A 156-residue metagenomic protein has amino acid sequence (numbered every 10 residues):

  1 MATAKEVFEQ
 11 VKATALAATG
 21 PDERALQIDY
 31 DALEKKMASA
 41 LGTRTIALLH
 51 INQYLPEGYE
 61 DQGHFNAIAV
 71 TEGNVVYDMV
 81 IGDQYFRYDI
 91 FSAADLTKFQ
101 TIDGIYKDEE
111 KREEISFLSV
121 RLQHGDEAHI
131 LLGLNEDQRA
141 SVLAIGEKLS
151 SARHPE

Functional and structural regions predicted by a protein language model:
M1-I68: Anionic N-terminal interaction surfaces
T14, D31, S39, S116 (+2 more regions): Intrinsic-disorder/low-complexity peptide segments enriched for small residues
L48, N52-I115, E156: Phosphoinositide-binding peripheral membrane targeting modules
S119-L143: Canonical phosphoinositide-binding patch of PH/PH-like domains
S141-E156: IQ-motif-like calmodulin-binding regions
